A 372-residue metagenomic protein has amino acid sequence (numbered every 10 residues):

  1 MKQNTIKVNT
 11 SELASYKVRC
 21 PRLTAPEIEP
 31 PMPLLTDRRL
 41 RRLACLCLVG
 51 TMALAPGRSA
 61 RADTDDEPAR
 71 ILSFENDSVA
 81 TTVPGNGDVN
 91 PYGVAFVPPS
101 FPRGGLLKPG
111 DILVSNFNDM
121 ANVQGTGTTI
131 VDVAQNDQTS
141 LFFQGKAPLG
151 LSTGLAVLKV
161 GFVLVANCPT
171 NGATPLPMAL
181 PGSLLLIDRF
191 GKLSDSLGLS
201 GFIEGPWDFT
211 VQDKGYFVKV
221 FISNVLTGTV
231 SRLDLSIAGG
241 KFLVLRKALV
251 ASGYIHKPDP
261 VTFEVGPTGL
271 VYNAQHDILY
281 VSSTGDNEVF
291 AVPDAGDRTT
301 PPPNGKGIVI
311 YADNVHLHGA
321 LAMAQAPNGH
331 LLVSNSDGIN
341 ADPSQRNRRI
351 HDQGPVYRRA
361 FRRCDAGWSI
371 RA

Functional and structural regions predicted by a protein language model:
Y16-L46: Bacterial N-terminal signal peptides that target proteins for export
A44-A55: Bacterial N-terminal signal peptides
R58-A62: Sec/Tat signal peptide C-region and signal peptidase I cleavage site
D65-N86, Q135-S152, L186-G205, L243-T262 (+2 more regions): Surface-exposed loop and turn segments in beta-propeller and other repeat-based domains that flank or scaffold
V83-I112, G125-G127, G145-V163, C168-N171 (+6 more regions): Beta-rich, blade/repeat-based domains predominating in secreted/periplasmic proteins but also intracellular
R103-G104, N116-S140: Beta-propeller domains
F117-D119, N167-T170, A179, K214 (+7 more regions): Short loop/turn segments immediately following the C-termini of beta-strands
T128-V131, G182-L185, G228-S231, E288-A291 (+1 more regions): A short loop-to-beta-strand structural motif that recurs across blades of beta-propeller domains
